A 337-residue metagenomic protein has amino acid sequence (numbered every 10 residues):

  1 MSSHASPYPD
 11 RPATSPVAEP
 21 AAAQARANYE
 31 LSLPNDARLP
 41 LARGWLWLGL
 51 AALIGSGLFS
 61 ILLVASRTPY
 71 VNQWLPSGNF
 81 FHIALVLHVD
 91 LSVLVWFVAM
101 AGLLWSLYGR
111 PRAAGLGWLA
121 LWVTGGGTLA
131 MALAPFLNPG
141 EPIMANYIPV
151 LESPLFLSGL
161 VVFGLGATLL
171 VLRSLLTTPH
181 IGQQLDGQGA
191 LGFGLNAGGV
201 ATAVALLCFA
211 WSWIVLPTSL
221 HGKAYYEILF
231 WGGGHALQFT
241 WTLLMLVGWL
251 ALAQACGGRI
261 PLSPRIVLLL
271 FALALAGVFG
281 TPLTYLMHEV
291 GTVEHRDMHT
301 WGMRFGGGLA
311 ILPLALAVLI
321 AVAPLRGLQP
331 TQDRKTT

Functional and structural regions predicted by a protein language model:
S2-T337: Hydrophobic alpha-helical transmembrane segments of multi-pass integral membrane proteins
